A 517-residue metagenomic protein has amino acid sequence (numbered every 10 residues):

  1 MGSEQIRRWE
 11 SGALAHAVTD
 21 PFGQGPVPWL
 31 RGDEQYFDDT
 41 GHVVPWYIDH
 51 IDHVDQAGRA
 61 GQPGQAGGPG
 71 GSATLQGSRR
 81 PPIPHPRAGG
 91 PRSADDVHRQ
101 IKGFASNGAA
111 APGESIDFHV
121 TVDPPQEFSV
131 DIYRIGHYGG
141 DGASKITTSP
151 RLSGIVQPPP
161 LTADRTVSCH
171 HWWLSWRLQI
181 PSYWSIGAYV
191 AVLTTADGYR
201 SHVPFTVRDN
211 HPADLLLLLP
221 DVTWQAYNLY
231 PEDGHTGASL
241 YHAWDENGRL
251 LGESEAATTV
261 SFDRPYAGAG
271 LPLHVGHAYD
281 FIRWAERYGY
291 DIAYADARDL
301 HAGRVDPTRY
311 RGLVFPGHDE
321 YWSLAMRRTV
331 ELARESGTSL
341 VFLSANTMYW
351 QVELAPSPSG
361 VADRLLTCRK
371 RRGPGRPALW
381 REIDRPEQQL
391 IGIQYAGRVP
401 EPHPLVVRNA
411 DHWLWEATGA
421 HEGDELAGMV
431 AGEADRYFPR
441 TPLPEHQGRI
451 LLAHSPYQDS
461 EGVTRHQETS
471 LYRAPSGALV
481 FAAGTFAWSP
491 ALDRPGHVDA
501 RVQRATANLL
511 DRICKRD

Functional and structural regions predicted by a protein language model:
G2-D55, L75-I101: N-terminal pre-domain segments of enzymes
D39, H50-G71, Y227: Intrinsically disordered, low-complexity repeat/linker tracts enriched for polar/charged residues
T40, K102-E127, D131-Y138, A143-P204: Ligand-binding face of N-terminal immunoglobulin V-set domains in extracellular IgSF glycoproteins
P125-G136, A143-P150, D197-P307: Aromatic-Pro/Gly-enriched surface loop or interdomain linker that acts as a lid/target-recognition segment
I155-H170, S175-Q179, S185, G270-P356 (+1 more regions): Helical hinge/lid and interdomain linker segments adjacent to catalytic or ligand-binding clefts that mediate domain
A269-P272, R376-W380, P386, S489-D499: Active-site rim elements
R287, L443-D517: Extracellular low-complexity, Gly/Ser/Thr-rich intrinsically disordered linkers and protease-sensitive activation/hinge
W350-G462: An acidic, glycine-rich "communication" segment
